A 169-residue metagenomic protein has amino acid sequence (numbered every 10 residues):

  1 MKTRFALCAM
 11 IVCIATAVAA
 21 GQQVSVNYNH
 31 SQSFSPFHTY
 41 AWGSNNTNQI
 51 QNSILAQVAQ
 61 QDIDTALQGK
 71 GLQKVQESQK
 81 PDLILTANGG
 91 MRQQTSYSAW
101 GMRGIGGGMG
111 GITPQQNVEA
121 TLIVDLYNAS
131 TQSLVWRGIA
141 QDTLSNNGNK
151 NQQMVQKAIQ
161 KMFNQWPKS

Functional and structural regions predicted by a protein language model:
M1-L7: Positively charged n-region of N-terminal signal peptides that target proteins for export
C8-A17: Bacterial N-terminal signal peptides
A19-K70, Q76, K80-I84, Q93 (+1 more regions): A structural "domain/chain start" motif
V24, K70, L83-S133, Q141 (+1 more regions): Surface-exposed short loop/turn segments
P36, N52, T95-Y97, L134 (+1 more regions): Short acidic, gly/pro-rich beta-turn/loop elements at beta-sheet edges and active-site/ligand-binding grooves
S44, A87, G138: Pocket-edge structural micro-motifs
I50-Q61, Q79, N117, T121 (+1 more regions): Soluble non-cytosolic domains of exported or imported proteins
T113, A129-K168: Short secondary-structure boundary motifs at beta->alpha junctions and helix caps
